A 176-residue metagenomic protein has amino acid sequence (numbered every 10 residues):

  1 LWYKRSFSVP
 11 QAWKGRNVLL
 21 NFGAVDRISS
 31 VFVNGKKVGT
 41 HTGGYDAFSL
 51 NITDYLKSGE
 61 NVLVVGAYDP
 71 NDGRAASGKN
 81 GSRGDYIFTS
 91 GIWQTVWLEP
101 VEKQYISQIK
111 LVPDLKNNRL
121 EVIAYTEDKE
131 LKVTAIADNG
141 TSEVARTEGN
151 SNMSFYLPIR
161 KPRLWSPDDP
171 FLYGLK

Functional and structural regions predicted by a protein language model:
L1-Y105, K129: Accessory beta-strand-rich segments of carbohydrate-active enzymes
W13, G43-Y45, L56-S58, L115-N117 (+3 more regions): Surface-exposed coil/turn segments at beta-strand junctions on protein surfaces, enriched
V31-V33, N118-E148, M153-F155, L175: Beta-strand-rich binding/interaction modules
T40-G43, K110, V144-E148: Short clusters of small/polar residues that mark proteolytic maturation junctions
L50-D54, Y156-P170: Signal that preferentially marks extracellular ectodomain short beta-strand elements of beta-sandwich modules
V62-V65, D169-K176: Short, aromatic- and glycine-rich surface loops/edge beta-strands on solvent-exposed regions
G84, K110-V112, R163-W165: Outer-membrane beta-barrel proteins
P100-K129: Surface beta-strand/loop "capping" patches
